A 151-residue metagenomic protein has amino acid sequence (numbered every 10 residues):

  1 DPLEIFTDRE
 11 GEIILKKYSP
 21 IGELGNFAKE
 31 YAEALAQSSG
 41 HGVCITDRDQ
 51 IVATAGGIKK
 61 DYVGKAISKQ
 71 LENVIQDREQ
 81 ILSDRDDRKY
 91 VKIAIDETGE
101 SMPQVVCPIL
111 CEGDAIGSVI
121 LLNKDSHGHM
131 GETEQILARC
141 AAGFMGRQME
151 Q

Functional and structural regions predicted by a protein language model:
T7-Y18: Short, basic amphipathic alpha-helical segments that act as recognition/interaction helices in nucleic-acid-binding
G22-A34, V63-N73, S118-Q151: Juxtadomain coupling helices with adjacent low-complexity linkers
E30-T98: Structured interaction and signal-relay segments at domain junctions
T54, G117-S118: Short glycine-/small-residue motifs
P103-L110: A short, aliphatic-rich beta-strand micro-motif
